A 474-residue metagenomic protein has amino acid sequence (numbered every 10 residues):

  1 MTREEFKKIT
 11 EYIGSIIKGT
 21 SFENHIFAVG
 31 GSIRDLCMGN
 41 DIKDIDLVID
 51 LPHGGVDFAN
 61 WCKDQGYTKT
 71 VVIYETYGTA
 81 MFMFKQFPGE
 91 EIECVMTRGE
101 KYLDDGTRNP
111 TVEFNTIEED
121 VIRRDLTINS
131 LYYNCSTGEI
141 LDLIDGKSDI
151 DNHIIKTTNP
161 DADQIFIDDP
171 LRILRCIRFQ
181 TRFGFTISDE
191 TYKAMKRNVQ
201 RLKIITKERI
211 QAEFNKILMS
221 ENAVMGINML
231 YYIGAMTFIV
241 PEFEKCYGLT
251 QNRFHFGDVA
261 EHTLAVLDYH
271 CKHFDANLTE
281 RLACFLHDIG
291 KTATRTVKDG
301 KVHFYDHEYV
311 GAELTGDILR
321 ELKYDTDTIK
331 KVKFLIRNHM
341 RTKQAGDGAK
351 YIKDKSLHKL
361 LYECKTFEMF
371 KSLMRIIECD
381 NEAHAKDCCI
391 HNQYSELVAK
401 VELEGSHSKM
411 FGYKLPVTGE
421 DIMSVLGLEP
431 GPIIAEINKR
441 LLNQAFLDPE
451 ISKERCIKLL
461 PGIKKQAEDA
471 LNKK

Functional and structural regions predicted by a protein language model:
M1-K474: Catalytic cores of the polymerase beta-like nucleotidyltransferase superfamily and closely associated nucleotide
